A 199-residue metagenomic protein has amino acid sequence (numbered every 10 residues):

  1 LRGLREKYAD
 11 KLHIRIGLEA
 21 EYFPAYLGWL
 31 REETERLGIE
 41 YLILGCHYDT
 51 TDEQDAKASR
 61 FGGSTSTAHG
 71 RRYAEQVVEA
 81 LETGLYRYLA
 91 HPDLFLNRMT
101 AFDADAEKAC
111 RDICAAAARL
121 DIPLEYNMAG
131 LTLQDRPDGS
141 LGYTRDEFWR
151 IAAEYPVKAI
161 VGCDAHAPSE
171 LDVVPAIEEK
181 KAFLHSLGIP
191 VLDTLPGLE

Functional and structural regions predicted by a protein language model:
L1-L120: Extended substrate/RNA-proximal surfaces in nucleic-acid metabolism proteins
L96-N97, A101-E199: Charged catalytic cores and adjacent phosphate/nucleic-acid-binding surfaces used for phosphate/nucleic-acid chemistry
